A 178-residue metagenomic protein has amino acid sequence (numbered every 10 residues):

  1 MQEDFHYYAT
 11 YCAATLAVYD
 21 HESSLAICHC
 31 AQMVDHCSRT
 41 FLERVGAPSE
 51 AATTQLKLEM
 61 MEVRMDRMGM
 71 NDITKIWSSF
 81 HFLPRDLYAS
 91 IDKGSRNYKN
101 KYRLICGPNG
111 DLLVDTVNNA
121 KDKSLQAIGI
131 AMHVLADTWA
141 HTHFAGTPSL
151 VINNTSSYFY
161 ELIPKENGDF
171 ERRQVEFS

Functional and structural regions predicted by a protein language model:
M1-L125, A145-S178: N-terminal, motif-rich segments that launch catalysis or mediate targeting to/interaction with membranes, typified by
Q126-H143: Active-site alpha-helical segments that house and flank conserved acidic catalytic motifs for diphosphate chemistry
